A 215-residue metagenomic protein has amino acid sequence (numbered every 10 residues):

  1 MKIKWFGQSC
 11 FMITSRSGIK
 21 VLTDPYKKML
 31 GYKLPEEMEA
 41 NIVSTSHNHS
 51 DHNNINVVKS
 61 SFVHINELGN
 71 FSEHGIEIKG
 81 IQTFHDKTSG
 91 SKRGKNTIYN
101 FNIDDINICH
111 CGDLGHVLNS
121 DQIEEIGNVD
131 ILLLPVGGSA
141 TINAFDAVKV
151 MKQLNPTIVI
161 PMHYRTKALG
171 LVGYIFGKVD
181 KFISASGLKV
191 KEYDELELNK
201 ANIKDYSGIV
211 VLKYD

Functional and structural regions predicted by a protein language model:
M1-R16, G69-I81, K200-D215: Zn-dependent metallo-beta-lactamase
K2-W5, K20-D24, E77-F84, I98-N100 (+2 more regions): Active-site-proximal beta-strand elements of phosphoester/diester hydrolases
K4-F6, K92-R93, I158-D215: Binuclear metal-ion centers of metallo-dependent hydrolases, dominated by the metallo-beta-lactamase
C10-F62, N66, Q82-N96, L114-E125: Pre-active-site segment of Zn-dependent metallo-hydrolases
A40-N41, D130, T157: Conserved acidic residues
H47, V136, M162-Y164: Short secondary-structure boundary segments
N53-T97, F101-D104, G187-K204: Metallo-beta-lactamase
T88-L154: Active-site-proximal loop/helix segments of hydrolase catalytic cores
